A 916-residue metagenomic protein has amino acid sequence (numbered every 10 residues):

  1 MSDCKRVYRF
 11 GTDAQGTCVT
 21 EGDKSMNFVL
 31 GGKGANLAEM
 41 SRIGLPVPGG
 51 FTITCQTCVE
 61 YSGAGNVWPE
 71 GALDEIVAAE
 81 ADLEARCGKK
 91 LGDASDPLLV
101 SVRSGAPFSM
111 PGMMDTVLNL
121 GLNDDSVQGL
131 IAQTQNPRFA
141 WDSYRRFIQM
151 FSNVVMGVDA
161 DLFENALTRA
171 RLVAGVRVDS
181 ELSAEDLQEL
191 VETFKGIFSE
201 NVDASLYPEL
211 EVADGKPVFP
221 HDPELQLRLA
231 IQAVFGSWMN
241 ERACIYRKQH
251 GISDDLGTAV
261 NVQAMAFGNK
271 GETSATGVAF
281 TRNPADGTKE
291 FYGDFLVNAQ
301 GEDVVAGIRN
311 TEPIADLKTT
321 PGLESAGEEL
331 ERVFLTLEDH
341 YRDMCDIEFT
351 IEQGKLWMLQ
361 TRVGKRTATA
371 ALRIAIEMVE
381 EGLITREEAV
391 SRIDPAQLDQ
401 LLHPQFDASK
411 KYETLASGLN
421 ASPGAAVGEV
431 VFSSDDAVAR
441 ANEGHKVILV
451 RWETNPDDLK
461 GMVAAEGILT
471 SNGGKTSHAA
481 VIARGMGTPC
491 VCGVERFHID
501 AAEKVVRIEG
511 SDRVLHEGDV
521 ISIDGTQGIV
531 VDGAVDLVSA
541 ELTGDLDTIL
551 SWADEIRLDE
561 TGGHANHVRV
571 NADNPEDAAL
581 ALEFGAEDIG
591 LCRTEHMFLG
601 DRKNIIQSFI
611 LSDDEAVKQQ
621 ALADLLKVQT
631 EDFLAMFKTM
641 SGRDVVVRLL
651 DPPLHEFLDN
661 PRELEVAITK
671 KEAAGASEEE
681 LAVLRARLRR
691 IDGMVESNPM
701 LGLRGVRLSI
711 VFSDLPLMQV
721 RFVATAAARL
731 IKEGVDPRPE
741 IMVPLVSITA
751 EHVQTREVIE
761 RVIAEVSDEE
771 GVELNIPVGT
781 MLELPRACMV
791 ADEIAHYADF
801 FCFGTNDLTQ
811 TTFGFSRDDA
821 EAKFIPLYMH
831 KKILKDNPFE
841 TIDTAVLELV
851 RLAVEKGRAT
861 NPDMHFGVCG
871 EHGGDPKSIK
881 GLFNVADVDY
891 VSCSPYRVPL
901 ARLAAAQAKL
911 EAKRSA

Functional and structural regions predicted by a protein language model:
M1-E413, A439, H445-I448, N455-K460 (+11 more regions): Nucleotide/phosphate-binding sheet-loop regions of phosphoryl- and nucleotidyl-transfer enzymes
T52, Q56-C58, T454, G473-K475 (+10 more regions): Short, ordered loop/turn segments at secondary-structure junctions
A78-D93, V506-E509, A764-E773: Short mixed-charge
R103-S104, L542, E555-A916: Conserved alpha/beta-domain cores
K355-W357, I448, N455-V463, S477 (+9 more regions): Glycine-rich phosphate/ribose-binding loops and adjacent secondary-structure elements that form binding surfaces
R386, I393-P395, A408, A534-H567 (+1 more regions): Intein/HINT protein-splicing elements and their conserved insertion hotspots or analogous self-processing inserts
S417-D457, E509-I549: Extended, non-globular alpha-helical segments
D435, E495-F497, D547-A553, D573-P575: Intrinsically disordered, low-complexity regulatory segments
